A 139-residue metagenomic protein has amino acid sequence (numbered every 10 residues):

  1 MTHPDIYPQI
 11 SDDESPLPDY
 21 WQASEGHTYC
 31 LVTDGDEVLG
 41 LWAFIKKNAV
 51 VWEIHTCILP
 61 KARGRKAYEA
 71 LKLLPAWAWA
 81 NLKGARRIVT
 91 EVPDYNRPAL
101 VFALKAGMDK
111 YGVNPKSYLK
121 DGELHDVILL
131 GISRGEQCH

Functional and structural regions predicted by a protein language model:
I10-H27: Active-site rim helix/loop that mediates acceptor-substrate recognition in acyltransferases
G26-G40: Conserved beta-hairpin
D36-K46, W52-E53: Conserved beta-strand in the GNAT
A49-K61, E91: Conserved acetyl-CoA binding element of GNAT-fold acetyltransferases
G64-A80, V101, K105: Conserved acetyl-CoA-binding loop-helix of GNAT-fold acetyltransferases
N81-V92: Conserved GNAT acetyl-CoA-binding A-motif
E91, D109-H125: Conserved catalytic-core motifs of GNAT/GCN5-like acyltransferases
Y95-G112: Conserved active-site alpha-helix within GNAT-family acetyltransferase domains
